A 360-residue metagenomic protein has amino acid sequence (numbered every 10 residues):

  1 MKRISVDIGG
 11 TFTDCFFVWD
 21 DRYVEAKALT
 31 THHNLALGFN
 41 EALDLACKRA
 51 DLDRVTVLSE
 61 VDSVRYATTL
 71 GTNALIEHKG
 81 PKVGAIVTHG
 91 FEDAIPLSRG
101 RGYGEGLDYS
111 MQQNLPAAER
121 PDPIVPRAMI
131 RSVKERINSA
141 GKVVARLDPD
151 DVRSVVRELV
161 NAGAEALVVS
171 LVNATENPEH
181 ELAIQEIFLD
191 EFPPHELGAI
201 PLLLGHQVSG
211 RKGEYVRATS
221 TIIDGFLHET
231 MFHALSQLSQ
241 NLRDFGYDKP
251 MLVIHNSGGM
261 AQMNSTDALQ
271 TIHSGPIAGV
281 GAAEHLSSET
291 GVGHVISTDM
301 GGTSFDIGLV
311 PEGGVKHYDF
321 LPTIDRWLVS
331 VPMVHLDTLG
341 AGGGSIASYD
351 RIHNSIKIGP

Functional and structural regions predicted by a protein language model:
M1-P360: N-terminally biased helix-coil "hinge/interface" segments that flank
